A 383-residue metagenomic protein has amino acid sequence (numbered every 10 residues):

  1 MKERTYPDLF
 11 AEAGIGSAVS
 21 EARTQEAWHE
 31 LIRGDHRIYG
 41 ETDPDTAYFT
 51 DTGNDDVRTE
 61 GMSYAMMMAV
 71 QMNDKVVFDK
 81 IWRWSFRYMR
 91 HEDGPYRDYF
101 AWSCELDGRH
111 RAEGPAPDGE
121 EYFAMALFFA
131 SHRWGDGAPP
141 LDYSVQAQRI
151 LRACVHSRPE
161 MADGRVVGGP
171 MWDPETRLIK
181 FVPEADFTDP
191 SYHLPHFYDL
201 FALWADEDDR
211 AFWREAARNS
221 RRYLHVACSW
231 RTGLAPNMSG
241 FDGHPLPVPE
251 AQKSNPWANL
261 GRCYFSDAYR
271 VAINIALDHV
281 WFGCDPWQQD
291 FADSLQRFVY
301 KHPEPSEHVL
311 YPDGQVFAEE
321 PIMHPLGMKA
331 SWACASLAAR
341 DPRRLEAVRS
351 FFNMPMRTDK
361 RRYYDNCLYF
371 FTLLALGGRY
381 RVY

Functional and structural regions predicted by a protein language model:
K2-E26, E30-R33, D55-T59, R97-D98 (+4 more regions): Extended ligand-binding clefts on enzyme/binding-domain cores
A18, A22-Y64, A69-A112: Internal amphipathic alpha-helical repeat/solenoid segments
A65, V77-F78, P140, A147 (+3 more regions): Solenoid-repeat scaffolds in large eukaryotic assemblies
M66-N73, Y122-R133, H196-L203, I273-V280 (+2 more regions): Short glycine/serine- and small hydrophobic-enriched flexible loop segments
A69, W82, L127, S144 (+6 more regions): Inward-facing hydrophobic residues that define packing positions of alpha-helical scaffold repeats
R83-R90, P95-A153: Substrate-binding cleft of extracellular glycoside hydrolase catalytic domains
S350-K360: Solenoid-like repeat scaffolds
K360-C367: Polyanionic/metal-chelating signatures
